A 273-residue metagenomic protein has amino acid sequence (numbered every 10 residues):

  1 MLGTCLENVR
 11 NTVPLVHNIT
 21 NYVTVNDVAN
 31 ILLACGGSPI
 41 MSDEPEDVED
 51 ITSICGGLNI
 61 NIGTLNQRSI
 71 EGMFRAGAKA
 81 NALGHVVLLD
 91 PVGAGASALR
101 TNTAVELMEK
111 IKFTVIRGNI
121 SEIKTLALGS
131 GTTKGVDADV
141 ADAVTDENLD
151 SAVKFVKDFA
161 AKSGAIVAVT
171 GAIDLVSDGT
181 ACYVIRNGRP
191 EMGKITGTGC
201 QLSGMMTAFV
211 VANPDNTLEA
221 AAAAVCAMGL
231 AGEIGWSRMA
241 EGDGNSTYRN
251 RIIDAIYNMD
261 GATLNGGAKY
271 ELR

Functional and structural regions predicted by a protein language model:
M1-M41: Glycine-rich phosphate/adenosyl-contacting loop at the front of the ribokinase-like
I31-G84, L89: Active-site cofactor/substrate anionic-group-binding motifs, chiefly glycine- and Lys/Arg-rich phosphate-binding loops
S69-G118: Glycine/small-residue-rich loop that forms an oxyanion/phosphate-binding "nest" at active or ligand-binding sites
T101-C182: Conserved phosphate/ATP/ADP-binding segment of small-molecule kinases
T125, K194-C226: Short, small-residue alpha-helix embedded
F155-A160, T217-G232, I252-I253: Short, well-structured alpha-helical segments that form the helix of a local strand-helix-strand
I185-T196: Short pre-catalytic strand/loop immediately N-terminal to key active-site residues, enriched for Gly-Thr
L230-R273: Charged C-terminal helix
